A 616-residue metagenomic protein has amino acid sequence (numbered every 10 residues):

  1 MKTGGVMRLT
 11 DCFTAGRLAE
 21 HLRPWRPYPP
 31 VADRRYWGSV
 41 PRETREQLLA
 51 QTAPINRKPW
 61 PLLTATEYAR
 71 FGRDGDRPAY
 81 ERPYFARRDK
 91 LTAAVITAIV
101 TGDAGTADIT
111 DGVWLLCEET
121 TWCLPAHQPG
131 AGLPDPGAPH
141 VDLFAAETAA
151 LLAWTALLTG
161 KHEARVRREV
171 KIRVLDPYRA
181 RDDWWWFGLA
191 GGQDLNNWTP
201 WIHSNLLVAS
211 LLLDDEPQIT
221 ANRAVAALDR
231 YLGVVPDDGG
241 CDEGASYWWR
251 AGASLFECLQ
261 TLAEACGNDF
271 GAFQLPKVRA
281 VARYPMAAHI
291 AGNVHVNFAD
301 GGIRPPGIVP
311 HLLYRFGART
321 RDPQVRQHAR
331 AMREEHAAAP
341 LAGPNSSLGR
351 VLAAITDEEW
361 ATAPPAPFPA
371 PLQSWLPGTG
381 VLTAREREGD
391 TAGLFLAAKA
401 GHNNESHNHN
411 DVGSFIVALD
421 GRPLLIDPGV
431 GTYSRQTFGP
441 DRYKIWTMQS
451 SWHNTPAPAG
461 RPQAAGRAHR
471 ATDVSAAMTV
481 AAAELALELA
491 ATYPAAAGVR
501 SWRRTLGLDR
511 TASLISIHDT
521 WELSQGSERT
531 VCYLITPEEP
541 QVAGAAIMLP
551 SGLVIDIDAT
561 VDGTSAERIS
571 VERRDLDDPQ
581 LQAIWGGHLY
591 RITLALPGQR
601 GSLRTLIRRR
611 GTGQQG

Functional and structural regions predicted by a protein language model:
K2-Q51, W60, F85, A93-I99: Extreme N-terminal leader/anchor segments
K2-T3, H127-G130, G301, A329-N345 (+1 more regions): CBM-like, beta-strand-rich accessory domains located in the C-terminal region of large, secreted polysaccharide-active
T52-L63, I109-H127, R165-L189, I219-G239 (+2 more regions): Long, well-ordered core segments of solenoidal/helical folds
G75-R88, C123-A145, W184-P200, P236-G252 (+3 more regions): Solvent-exposed loop and edge beta-strand segments that line ligand/cofactor-binding and catalytic clefts
F85-V100, D111-L115, A146-L157: Non-membrane alpha-helical segments in proteins
A98-T110, T155-K171, S210-V225, L262-V278 (+3 more regions): Structural helix-adjacent loops and short alpha-helical linkers that scaffold large soluble proteins
G132-S246, F256-E257, E359-P367: Active-site lining segments of carbohydrate-active enzymes
A253-L424, V480, W585, L589 (+1 more regions): Carbohydrate-active enzyme catalytic cores, enriched for enzymes that act on polyanionic acidic polysaccharides
